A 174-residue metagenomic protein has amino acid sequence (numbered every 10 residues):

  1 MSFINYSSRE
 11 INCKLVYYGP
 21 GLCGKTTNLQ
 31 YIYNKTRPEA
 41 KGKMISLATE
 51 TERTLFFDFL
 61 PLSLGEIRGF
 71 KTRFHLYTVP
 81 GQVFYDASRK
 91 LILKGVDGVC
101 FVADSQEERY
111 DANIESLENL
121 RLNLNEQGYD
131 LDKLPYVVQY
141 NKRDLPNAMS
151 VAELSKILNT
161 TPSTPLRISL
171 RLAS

Functional and structural regions predicted by a protein language model:
M1-T51: Conserved G1/Walker A P-loop phosphate-binding module
S8, E52-L55, G65-F70, K90-G95 (+1 more regions): Conserved catalytic network of the ASCE P-loop NTPase/AAA+ motor domain
L22, Q82-V83, Q106-E108, K142-P146 (+1 more regions): Conserved nucleotide-binding/hydrolysis micro-motifs of P-loop NTPases
M44-Y85: Switch I (G2) and immediately adjacent beta-strands of P-loop GTPase domains
L76-T78, C100-D104, V137-N141, R167-I168: Conserved beta-strand segments of the P-loop GTPase G domain that flank and frequently precede/overlap
Y85-E108, L124: Inter-motif core of Ras-like GTPase G domains
E108-D130: Amphipathic helical hotspot of TIR/SEFIR-family domains
V137, D144-S174: Canonical P-loop GTPase G-domain recognition
